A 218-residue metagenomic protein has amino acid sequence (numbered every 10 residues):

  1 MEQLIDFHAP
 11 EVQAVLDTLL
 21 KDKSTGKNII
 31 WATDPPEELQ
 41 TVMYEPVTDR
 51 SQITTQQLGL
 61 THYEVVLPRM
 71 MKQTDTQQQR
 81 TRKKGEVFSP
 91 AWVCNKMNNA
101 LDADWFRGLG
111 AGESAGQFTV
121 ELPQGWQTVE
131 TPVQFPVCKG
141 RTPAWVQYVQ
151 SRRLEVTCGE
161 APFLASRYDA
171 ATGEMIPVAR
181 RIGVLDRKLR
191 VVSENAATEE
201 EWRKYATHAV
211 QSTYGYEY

Functional and structural regions predicted by a protein language model:
E2-Y205, S212-Y218: Class I S-adenosyl-L-methionine
